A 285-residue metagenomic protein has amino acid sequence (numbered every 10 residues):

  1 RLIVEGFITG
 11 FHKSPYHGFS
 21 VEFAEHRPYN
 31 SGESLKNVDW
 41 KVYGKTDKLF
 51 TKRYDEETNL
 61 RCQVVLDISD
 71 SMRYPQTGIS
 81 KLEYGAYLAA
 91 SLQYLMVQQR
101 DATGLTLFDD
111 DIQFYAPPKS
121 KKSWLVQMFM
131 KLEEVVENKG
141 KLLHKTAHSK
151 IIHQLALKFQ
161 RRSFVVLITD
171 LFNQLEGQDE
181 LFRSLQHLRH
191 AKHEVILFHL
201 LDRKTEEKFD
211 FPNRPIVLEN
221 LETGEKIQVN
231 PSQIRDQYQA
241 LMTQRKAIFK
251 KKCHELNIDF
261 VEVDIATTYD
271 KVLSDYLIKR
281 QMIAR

Functional and structural regions predicted by a protein language model:
R1-T9, P15, P28-E33, V42 (+3 more regions): Exposed, interaction-prone extracellular/peripheral surfaces
Y16-S20: A positional/architectural concept
N37-D39: A short glycine-rich, His/Asp/Glu-containing loop-to-beta-strand
